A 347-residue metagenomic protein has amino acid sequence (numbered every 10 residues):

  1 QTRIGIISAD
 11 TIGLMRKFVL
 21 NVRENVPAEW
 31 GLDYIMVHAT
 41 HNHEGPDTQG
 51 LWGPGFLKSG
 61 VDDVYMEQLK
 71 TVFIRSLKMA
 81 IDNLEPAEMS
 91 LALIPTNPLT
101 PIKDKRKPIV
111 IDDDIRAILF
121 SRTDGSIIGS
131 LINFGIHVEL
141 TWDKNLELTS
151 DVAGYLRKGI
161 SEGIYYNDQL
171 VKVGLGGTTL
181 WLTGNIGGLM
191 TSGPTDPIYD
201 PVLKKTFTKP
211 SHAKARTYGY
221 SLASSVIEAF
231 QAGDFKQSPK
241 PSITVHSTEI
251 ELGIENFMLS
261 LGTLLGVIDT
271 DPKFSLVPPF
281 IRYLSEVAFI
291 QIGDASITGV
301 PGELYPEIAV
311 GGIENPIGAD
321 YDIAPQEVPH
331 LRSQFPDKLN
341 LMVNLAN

Functional and structural regions predicted by a protein language model:
Q1-N347: Non-catalytic substrate/cofactor recognition surfaces at enzyme active-site rims
